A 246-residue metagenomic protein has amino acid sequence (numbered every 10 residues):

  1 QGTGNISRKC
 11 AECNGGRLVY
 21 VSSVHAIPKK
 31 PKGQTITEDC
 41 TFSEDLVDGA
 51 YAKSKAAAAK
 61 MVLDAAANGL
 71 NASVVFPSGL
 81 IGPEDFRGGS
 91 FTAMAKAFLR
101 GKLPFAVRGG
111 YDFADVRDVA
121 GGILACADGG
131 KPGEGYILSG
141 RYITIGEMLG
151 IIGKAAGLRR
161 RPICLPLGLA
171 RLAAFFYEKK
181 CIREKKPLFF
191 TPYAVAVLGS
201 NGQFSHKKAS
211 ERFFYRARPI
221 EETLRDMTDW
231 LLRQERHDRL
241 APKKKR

Functional and structural regions predicted by a protein language model:
G4-Y51: Conserved Rossmann-fold NAD(P)-dependent oxidoreductase catalytic core, especially the SDR/UDP-sugar
S22-S23, K60-P83: Conserved beta-loop-beta element that borders a ligand/cofactor-binding pocket
F42-L46, A93-A114, D118: A conserved pocket-lining segment of Rossmann-fold NAD(P)-dependent short-chain dehydrogenase/reductase
S54: Active-site helix of classical SDR
A57, S90, V107-A127, E134: Substrate-positioning beta->alpha
G122-F189, H206, E211, P219-R246: Mid/C-terminal beta-alpha module of Rossmann-like enzyme folds, strongest in SDR-family dehydrogenases/epimerases
